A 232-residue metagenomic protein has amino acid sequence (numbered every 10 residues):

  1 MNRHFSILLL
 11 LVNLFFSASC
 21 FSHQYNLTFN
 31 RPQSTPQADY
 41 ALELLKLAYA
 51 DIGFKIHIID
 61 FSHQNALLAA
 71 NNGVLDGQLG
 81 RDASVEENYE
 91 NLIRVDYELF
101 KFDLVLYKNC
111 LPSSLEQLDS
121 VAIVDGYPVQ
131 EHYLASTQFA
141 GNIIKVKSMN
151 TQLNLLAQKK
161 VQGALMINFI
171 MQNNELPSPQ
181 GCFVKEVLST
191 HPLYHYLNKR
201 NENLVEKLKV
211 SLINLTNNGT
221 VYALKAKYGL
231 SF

Functional and structural regions predicted by a protein language model:
S22-E90, K145-V146, K227-Y228: Extracytoplasmic small-molecule ligand-binding "clamshell" domains of the periplasmic binding protein/Venus flytrap
H23-A38, P112-V129: Short loop->beta-strand "edge-of-pocket" segments that line small-molecule binding or catalytic clefts across diverse
L27, L99-V105, L176-I213, F232: Periplasmic-binding protein-like
E43-F54, D96-Y97, L115-L118, I123-S148 (+4 more regions): Ligand-binding cleft/hinge of the Venus flytrap
K46-D51, C110-S120, Y127, Y196-Y228 (+1 more regions): Extended ligand-binding regions for polar small-molecule ligands
I59-L118, D125-V129, K185-V187: Acidic, polar ligand-binding/catalytic clefts
Q64-D76, S136, M149-I170, P177: Short helices/loops that flank or line small-molecule/ion binding pockets
G80-E90, Q162-S189: A ligand-binding cleft/hinge motif common to bilobed small-molecule-binding domains
